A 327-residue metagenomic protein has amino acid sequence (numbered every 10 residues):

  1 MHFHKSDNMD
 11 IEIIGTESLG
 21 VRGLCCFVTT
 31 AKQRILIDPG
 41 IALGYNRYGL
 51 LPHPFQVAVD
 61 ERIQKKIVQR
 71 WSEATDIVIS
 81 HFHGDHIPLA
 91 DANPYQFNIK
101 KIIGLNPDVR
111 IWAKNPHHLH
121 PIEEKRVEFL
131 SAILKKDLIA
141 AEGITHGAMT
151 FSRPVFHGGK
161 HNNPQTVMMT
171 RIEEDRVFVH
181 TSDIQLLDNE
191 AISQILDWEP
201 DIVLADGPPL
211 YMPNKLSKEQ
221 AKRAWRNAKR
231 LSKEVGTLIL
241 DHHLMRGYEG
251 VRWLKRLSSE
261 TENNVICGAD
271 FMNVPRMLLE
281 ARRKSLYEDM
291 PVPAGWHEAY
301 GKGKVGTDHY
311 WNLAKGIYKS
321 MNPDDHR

Functional and structural regions predicted by a protein language model:
H2-S72, I122-E190, Q194, R276-R327: Core dinuclear metal-dependent hydrolase active-site scaffold
Q33-R34, L105-I111, K233-L238, E262-N263: A short helix->loop->beta-strand "cap" motif at the edges of active sites that frequently abuts
R34-I35, D76, I202, T237: Short, Asp-centered acidic motifs that coordinate Mg2+ and/or phosphate in catalytic or ligand-binding sites
D38-L43, H81-G84, A113-H117, P200 (+3 more regions): Short loop/turn segments at strand-loop or loop-helix junctions that form parts of catalytic or ligand-binding pockets
Y45, I87-P88, P213, Y248: Glycine/Thr-rich phosphate-binding loops of Rossmann-like dinucleotide-binding domains
L51-V109, W198-L204, Y211-M212: Active-site metal-binding motif and surrounding structural segment of the metallo-beta-lactamase
L89-V109, L138-G143, W253-D270: Short, electropositive alpha-helical surface patch
H157-W198, I202-T261, G268, N273-P275: Internal alpha/beta domain cores that form substrate/cofactor-binding pockets in large enzymes and binding proteins
